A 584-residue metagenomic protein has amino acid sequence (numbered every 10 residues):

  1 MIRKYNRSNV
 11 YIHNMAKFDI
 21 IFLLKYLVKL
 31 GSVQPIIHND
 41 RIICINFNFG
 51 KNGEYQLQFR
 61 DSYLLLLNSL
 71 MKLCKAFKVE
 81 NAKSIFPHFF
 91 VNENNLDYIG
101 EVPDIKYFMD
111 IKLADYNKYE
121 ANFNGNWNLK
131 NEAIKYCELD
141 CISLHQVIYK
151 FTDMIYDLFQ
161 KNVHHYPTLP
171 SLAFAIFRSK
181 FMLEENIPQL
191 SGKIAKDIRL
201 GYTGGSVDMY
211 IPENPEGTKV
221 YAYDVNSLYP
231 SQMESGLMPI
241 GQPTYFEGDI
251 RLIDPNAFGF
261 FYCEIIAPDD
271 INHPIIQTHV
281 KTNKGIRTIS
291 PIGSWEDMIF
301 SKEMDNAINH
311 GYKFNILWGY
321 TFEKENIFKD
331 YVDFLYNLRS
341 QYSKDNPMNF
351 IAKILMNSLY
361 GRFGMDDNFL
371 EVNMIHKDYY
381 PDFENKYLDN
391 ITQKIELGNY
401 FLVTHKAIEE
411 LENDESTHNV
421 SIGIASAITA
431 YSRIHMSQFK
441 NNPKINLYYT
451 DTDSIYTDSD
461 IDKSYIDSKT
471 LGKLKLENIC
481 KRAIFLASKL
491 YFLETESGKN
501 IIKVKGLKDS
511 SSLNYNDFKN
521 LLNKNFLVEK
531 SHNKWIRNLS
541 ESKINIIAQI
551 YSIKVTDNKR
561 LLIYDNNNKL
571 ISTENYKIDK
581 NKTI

Functional and structural regions predicted by a protein language model:
M1-I584: Conserved acidic
